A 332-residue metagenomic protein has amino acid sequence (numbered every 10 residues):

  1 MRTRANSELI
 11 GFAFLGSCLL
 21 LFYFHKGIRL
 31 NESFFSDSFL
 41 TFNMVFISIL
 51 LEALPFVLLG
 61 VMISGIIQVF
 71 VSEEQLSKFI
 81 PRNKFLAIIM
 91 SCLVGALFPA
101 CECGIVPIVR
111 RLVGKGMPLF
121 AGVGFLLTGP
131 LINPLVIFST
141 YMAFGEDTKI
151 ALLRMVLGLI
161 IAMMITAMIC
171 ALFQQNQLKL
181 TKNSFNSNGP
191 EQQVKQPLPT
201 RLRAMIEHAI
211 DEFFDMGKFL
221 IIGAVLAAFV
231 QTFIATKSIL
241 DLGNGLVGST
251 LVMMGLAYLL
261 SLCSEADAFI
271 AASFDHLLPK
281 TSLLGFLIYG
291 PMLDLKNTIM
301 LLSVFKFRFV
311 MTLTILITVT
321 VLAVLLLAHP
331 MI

Functional and structural regions predicted by a protein language model:
M1-F42, Q193-G217: Hydrophobic transmembrane alpha-helices of multi-pass small-molecule transporters
R2-S7, A87, E146-Q192, M300-I332: Juxtamembrane and boundary regions of transmembrane helices in multi-pass small-molecule transporters and channels
S7-F14, F56, L86-M90, K149-L157 (+5 more regions): Alpha-helical transmembrane segments of integral membrane proteins
I10-K26, M62, A162-I165, T318-V321 (+1 more regions): Hydrophobic core of alpha-helical transmembrane segments in multi-pass integral membrane proteins
L21-R29, I66-S72, A162-N188, H208 (+1 more regions): Transmembrane helix exit motif
L30-P99, C103-V106, L202-L259: Membrane-embedded alpha-helical segments and adjacent helix-loop junctions characteristic of multi-pass solute
P55, L59, S72, E102-V106 (+4 more regions): Alpha-helical transmembrane segments and their lipid-water interface positions in multi-pass membrane proteins
L97-V156, A235-F309: Membrane-interfacial helix-loop connectors
